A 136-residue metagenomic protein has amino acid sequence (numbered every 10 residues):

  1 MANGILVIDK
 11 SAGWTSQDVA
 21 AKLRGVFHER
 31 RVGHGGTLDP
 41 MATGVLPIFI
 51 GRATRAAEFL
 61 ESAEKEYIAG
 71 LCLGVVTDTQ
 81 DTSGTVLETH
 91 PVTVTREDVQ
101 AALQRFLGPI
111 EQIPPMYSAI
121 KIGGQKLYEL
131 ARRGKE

Functional and structural regions predicted by a protein language model:
M1-E136: Catalytic/RNA-binding core of pseudouridine synthases
